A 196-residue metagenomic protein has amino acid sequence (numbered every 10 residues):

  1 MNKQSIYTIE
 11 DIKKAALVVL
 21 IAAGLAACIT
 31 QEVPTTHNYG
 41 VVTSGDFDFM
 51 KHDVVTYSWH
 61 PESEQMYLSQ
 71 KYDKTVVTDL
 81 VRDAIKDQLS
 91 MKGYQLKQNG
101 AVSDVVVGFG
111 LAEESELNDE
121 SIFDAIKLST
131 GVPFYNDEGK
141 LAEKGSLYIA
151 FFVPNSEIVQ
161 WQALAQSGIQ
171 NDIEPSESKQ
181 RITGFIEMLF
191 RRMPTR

Functional and structural regions predicted by a protein language model:
N2-A16: Bacterial N-terminal signal peptides that target proteins for export
G24-A27: C-terminal motif of bacterial Sec signal peptides marking the signal peptidase cleavage site
I29-D48, E138-S146, F151, N155-R196: C-terminal/domain-edge helix-coil "capping" segments
G40-S44, K86-Y94, F134: N-terminal post-signal-peptidase region of extra-cytosolic proteins
V42-S44, D53-T56, P61-M66: Zinc-dependent metalloendopeptidases
W59-E114: N-terminal segment of the mature soluble domain
A101, V105-V159, Q166: Surface-exposed short loop/turn segments
